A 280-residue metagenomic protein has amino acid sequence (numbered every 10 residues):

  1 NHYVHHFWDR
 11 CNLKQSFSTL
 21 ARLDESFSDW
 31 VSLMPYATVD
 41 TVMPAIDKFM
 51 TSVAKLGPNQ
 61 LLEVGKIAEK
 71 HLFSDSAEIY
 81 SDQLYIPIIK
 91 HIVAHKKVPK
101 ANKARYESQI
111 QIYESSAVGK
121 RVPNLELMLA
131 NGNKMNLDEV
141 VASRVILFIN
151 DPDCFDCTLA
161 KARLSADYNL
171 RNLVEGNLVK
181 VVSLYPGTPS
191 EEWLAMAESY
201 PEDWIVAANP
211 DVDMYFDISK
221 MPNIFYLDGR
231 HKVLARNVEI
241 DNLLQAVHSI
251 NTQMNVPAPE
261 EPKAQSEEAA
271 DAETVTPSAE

Functional and structural regions predicted by a protein language model:
N1-K134: Oxidative protein folding and maturation machinery
A101-D138, A246-N255, P262-S278: N-terminal "domain-start" segment that seeds a small globular fold
P123, V145, M221-P222: Short loop/turn microsegments at loop-to-beta-strand junctions
N133-S165, K180-L184: Short active-site neighborhood of thiol/selenol oxidoreductases, capturing the structured segment around
T158-E198, D211-M214: Structural microenvironment flanking redox-active thiols in thiol-disulfide oxidoreductases
L194-R230: Short, internal strand/loop/helix patches that form the active-site neighborhood or redox-interaction surface
S219-E261, D271, P277-E280: Non-catalytic, surface beta->alpha helical segment in thiol-disulfide oxidoreductase systems
